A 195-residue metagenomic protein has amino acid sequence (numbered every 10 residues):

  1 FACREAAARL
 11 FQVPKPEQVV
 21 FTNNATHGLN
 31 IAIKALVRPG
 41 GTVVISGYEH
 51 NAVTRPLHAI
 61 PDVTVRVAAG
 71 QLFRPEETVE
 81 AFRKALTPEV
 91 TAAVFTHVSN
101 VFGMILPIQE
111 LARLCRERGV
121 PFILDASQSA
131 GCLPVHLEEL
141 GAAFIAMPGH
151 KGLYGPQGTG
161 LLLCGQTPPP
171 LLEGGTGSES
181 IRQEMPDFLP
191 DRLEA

Functional and structural regions predicted by a protein language model:
F1-A195: Pyridoxal 5′-phosphate
